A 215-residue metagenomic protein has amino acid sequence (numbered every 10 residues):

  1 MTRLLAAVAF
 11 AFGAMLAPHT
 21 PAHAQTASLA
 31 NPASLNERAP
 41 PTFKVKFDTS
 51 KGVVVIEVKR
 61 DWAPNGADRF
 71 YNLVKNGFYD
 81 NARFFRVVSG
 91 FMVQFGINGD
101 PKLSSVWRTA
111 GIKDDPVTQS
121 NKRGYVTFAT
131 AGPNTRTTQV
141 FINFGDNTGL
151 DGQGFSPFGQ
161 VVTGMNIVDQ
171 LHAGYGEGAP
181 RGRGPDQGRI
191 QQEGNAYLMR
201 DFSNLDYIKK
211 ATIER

Functional and structural regions predicted by a protein language model:
M1-V8, M15-P18: Bacterial N-terminal signal peptides that target proteins for export
G13, P18-R215: Cyclophilin-like peptidyl-prolyl cis-trans isomerases
